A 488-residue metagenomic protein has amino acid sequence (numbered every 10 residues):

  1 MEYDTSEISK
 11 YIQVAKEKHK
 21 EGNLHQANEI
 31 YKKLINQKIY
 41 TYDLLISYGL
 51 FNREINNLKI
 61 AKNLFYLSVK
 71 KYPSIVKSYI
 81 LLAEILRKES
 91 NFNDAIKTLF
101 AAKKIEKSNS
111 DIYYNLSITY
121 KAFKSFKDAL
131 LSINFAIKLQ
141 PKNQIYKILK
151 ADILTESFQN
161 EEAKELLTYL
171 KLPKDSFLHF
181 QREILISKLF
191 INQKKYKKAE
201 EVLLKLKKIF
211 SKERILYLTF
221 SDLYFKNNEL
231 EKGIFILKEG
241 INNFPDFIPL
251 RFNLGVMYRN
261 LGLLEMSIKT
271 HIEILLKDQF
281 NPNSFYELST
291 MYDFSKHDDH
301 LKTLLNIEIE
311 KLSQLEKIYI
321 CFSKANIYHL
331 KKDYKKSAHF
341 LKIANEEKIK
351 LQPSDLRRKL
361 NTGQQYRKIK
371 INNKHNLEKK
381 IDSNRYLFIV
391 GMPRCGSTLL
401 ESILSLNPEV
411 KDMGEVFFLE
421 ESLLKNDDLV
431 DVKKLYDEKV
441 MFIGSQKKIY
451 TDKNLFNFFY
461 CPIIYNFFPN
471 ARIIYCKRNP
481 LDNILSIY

Functional and structural regions predicted by a protein language model:
K20, E54-I55, K88, A122-F123 (+6 more regions): Register position in tetratricopeptide repeats
Q37, K71, I105, L139 (+6 more regions): Structural marker of alpha-solenoid helical repeat scaffolds
N227, L261, N345, N407-M413 (+2 more regions): PAPS-dependent sulfotransferase catalytic domain
Y334-K434: PAPS-dependent sulfotransferase catalytic core
